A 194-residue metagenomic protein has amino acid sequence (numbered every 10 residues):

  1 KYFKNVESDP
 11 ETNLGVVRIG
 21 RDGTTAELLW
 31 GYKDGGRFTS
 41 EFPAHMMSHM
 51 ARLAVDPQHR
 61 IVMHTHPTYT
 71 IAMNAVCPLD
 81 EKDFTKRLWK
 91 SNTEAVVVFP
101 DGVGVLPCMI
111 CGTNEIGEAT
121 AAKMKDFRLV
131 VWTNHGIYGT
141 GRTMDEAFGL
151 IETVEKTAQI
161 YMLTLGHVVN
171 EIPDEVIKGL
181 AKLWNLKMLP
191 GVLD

Functional and structural regions predicted by a protein language model:
K1-D194: Glycine-rich flexible loops
